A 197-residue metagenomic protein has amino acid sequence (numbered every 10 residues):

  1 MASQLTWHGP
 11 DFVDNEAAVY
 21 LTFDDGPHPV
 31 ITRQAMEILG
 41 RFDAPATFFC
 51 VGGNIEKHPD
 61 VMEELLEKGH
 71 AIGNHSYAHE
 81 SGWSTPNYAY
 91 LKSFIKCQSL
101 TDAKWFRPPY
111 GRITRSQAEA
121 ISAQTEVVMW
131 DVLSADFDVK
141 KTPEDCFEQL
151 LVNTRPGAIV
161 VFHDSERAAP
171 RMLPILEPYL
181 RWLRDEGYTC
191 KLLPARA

Functional and structural regions predicted by a protein language model:
M1-T22, P27-D43, K57-D60, E177-A197: N-terminal pre-catalytic segment of deacetylase/amide-hydrolase enzymes
G26-V30, F49-H58, E80-Y88, R107-T114 (+2 more regions): Acidic-and-aromatic substrate-binding clefts and catalytic sites of carbohydrate-active enzymes
T32-E37, H58-E63, S116-I121, P143: Distinct, well-ordered alpha-helical segments
M36-P45, F49-C50, H70-A71, Y77-E80 (+3 more regions): CE4/NodB-like, metal-dependent polysaccharide N-deacetylase domain that modifies extracellular/periplasmic N-acetylated
G40, L66, I121-S122, R184: Anion (oxyanion) recognition and catalysis
E63, N87-F94, T142-E148, L173-E177: Charged helix-capping and loop-helix junction motifs
R112-L151, G187-A197: His/Asp/Glu-enriched short active-site or ligand-binding loop at hydrolase and phosphoryl-transfer sites
L150, T154-P194: Catalytic grooves of carbohydrate-active enzymes
